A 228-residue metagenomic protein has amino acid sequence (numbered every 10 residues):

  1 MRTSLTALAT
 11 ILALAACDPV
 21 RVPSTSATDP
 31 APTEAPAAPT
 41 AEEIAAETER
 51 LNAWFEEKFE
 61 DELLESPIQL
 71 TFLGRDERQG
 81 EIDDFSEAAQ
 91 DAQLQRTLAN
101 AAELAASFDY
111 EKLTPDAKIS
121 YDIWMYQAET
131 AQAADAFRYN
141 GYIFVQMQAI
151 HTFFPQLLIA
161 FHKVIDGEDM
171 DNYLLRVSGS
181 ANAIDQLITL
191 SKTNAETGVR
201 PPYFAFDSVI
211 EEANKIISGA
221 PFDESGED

Functional and structural regions predicted by a protein language model:
R2-A9: Sec-dependent signal peptide recognition, specifically the positively charged N-region followed immediately by
A13-A16: C-terminal motif of bacterial Sec signal peptides marking the signal peptidase cleavage site
D18-D228: N-terminal maturation segment of proteins
